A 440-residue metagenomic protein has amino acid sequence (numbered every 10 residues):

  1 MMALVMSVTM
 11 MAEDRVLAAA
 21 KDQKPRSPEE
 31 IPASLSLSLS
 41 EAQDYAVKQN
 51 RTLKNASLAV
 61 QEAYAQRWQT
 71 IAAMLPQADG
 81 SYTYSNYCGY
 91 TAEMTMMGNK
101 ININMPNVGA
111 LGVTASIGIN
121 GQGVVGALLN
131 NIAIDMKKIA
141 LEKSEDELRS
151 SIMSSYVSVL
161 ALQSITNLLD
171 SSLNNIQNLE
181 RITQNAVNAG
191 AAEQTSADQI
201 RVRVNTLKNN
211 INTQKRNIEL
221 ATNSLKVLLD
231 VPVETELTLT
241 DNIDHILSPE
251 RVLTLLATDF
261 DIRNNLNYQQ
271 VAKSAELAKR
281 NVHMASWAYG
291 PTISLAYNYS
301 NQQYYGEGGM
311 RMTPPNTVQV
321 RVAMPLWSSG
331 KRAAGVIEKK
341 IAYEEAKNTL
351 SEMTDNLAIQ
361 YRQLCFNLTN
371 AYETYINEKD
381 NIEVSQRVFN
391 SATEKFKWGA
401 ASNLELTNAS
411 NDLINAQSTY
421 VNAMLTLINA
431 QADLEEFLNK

Functional and structural regions predicted by a protein language model:
M2, M11-I31, V233, T419-K440: Acidic, low-complexity, intrinsically disordered peripheral segments
A12-D79, V233-K279, L326, T354 (+1 more regions): Bacterial Sec-pathway N-terminal export signals of envelope proteins
D22, L37, E147-I262, L364-N367 (+1 more regions): Periplasmic alpha-helical coiled-coil/stalk elements that build and connect Gram-negative outer-membrane
K54, Q77-T95, I117-E147, Q269 (+4 more regions): Small/polar (Gly/Ser/Thr/Ala-rich) solvent-exposed segments that form structured loops/beta-strands/short helices used
K54-A73, V125-N185, V202-N209, R216 (+5 more regions): Extended amphipathic coiled-coil alpha-helical segments
I71, T114-G118, S286, A323: Transmembrane beta-barrel domains of outer membrane proteins
G109-A115, N316-V322: Hydrophobic, lipid-facing positions within transmembrane beta-strands of outer-membrane proteins
E180-A197, V388-L406: Alpha-helical hairpins and coiled-coil heptad-repeat segments
